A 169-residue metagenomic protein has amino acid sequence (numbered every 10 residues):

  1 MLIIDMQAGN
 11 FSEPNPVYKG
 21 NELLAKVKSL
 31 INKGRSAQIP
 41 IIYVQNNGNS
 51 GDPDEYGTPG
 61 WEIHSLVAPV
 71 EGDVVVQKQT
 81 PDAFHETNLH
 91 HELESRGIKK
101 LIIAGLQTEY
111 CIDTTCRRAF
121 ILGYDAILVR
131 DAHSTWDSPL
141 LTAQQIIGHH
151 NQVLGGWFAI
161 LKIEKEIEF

Functional and structural regions predicted by a protein language model:
M1, A8: Alpha-helical bundle segments that constitute or directly flank the non-heme di-iron/ferroxidase center
I3, P40-N46, V129: Short beta-strand segments at enzyme active-site cores
G9-E13: Short acidic, Gly/Ser-rich segments with clustered Asp/Glu that frequently serve as metal-coordination loops in enzyme
P14-E22, I102-Q107: Short, glycine-rich nucleotide/cofactor-binding loops
P16-Y43: A short alpha/beta connector and helix-capping loop motif
K28-N32, D54-F169: Active-site-adjacent betaalpha module
Q45-S50, G60: Glycine-rich, small/polar surface segments that engage phosphate groups of diverse ligands
